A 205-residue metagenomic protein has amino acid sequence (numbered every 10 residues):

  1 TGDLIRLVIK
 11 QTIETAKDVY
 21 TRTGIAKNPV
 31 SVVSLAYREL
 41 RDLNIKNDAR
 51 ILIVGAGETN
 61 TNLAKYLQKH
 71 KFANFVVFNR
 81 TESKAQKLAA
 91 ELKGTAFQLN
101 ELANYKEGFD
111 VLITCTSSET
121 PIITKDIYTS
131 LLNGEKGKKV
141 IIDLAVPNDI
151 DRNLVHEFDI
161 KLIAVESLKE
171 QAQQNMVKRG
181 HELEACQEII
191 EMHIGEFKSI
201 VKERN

Functional and structural regions predicted by a protein language model:
T1-N47: Glycine/serine-rich phosphate-binding loop and adjoining beta1-alpha1 elements at the start of nucleotide-handling
P29-V33, Y37-Q68, F72, V76-R80: Glycine-rich adenosine-cofactor-binding loop
D42, T129-V140, L144-N205: Adenosine-phosphate binding glycine-rich loop
K71, E91-L92, H156-F158: Short, structured coil segments at secondary-structure junctions
R80-T81, E101: Short beta->alpha hinge that forms the Motif I/post-I loop of the SAM-binding pocket
E82-S83, V146: Helix N-cap at the beta1-alpha1 junction of Rossmann-like dinucleotide-binding domains, i.e., the first residues
Q86-K87, E107-F109, E170-V177: Short, charged, surface-exposed secondary-structure boundary motifs
T95-F97, L102-I127, N133, G137-I142 (+1 more regions): Rossmann-like NAD(P)-binding element
